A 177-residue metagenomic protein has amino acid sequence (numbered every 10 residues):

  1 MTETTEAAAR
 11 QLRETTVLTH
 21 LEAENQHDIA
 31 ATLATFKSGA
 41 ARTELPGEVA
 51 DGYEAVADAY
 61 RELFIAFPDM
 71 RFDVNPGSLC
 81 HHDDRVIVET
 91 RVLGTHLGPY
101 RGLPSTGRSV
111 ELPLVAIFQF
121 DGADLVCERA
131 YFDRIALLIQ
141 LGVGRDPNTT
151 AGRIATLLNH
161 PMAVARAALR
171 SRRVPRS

Functional and structural regions predicted by a protein language model:
M1-S177: C-terminal and inter-domain tail/linker signature
